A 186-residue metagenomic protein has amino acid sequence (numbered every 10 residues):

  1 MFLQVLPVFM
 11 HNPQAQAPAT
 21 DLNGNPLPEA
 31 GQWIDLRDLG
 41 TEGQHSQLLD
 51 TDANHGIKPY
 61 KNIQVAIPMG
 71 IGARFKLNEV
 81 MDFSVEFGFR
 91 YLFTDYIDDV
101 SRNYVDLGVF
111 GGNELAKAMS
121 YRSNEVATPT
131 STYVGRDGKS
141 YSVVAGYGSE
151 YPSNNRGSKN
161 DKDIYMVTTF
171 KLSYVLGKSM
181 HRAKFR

Functional and structural regions predicted by a protein language model:
L3-P7, M69-F75, V85-F89, T168-Y174: Residues on the lipid-exposed face of transmembrane beta-strands in outer-membrane beta-barrel proteins
L6-Q64, V80, R90-Y165, T169 (+1 more regions): Primarily recognizes Gram-negative and organellar outer-membrane beta-barrels
